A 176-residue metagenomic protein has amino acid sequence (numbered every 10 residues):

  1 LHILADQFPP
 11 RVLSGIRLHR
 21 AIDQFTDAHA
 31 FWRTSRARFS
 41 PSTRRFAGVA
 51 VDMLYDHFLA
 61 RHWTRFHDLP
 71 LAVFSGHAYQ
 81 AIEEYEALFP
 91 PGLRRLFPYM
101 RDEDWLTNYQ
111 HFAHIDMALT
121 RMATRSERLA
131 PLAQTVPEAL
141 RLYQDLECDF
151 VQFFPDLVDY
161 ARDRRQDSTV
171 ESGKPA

Functional and structural regions predicted by a protein language model:
L1-A176: N-terminal leader/auxiliary helical segments
